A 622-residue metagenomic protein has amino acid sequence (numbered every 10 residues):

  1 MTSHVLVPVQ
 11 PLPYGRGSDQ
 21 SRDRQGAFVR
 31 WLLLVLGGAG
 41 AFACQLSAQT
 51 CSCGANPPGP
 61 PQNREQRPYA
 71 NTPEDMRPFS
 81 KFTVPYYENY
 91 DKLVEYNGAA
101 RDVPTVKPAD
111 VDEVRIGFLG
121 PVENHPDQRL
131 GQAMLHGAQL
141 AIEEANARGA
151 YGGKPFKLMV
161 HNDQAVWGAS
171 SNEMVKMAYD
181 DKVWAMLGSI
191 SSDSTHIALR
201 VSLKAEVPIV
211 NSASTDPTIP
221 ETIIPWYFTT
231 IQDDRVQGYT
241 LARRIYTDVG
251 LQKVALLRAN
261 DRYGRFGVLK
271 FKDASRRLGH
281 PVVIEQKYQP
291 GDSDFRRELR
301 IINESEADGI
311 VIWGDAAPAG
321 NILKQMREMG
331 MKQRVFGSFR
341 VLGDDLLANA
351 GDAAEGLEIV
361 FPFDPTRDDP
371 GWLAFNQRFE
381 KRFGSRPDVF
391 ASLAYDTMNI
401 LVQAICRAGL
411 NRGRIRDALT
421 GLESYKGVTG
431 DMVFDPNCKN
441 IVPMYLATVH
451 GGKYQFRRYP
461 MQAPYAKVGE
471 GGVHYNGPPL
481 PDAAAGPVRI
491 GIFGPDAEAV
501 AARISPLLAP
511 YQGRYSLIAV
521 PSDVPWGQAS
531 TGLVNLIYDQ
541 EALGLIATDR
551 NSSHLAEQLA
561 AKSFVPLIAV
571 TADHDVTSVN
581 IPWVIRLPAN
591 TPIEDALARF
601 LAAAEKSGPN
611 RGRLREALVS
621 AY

Functional and structural regions predicted by a protein language model:
M1-S47, A55-Q62: Intrinsic disorder/low-complexity segments
L33, L46-Y622: Extracytosolic ligand-binding ectodomains
